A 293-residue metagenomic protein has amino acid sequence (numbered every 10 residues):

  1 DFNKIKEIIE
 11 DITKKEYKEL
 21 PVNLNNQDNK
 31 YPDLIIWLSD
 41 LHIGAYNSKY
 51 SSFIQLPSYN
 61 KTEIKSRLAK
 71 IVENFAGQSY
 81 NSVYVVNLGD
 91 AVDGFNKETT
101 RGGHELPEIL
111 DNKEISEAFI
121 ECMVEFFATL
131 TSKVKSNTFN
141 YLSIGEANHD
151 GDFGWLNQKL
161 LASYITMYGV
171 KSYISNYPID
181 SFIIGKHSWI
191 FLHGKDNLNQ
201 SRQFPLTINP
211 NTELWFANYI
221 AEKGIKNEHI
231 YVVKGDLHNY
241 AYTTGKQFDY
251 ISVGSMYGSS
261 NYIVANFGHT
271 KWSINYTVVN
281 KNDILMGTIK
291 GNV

Functional and structural regions predicted by a protein language model:
D1-C122: N-terminal active-site segment of His-dependent metallophosphoesterases
D33-I35, S82-Y84, Y141, H187-W189 (+1 more regions): Structural motif
D40, V85, D90, M123 (+4 more regions): Divalent metal-coordination and catalytic microenvironments
K70, A118-E125, T129, L156-L160: Alpha-helical scaffolding segments of alpha/beta enzyme cores, especially the outer helices of TIM-barrel or partial
N74-N81, C122-Y141, M167-V170, K226-H229: A structural motif corresponding to the C-terminal end of an alpha-helix and its immediate exit/capping segment
Y84-G94, N137-N140, I144-D152, W189: Short, internal active-site loops enriched in acidic
V92-E114, E146, G151-Y164, T243-G245: Metal-dependent catalytic neighborhoods of phosphoester/phosphodiester hydrolases
L161-A162, M167-P178, I183-N292: Conserved beta-sheet core of the metallophosphoesterase superfamily
